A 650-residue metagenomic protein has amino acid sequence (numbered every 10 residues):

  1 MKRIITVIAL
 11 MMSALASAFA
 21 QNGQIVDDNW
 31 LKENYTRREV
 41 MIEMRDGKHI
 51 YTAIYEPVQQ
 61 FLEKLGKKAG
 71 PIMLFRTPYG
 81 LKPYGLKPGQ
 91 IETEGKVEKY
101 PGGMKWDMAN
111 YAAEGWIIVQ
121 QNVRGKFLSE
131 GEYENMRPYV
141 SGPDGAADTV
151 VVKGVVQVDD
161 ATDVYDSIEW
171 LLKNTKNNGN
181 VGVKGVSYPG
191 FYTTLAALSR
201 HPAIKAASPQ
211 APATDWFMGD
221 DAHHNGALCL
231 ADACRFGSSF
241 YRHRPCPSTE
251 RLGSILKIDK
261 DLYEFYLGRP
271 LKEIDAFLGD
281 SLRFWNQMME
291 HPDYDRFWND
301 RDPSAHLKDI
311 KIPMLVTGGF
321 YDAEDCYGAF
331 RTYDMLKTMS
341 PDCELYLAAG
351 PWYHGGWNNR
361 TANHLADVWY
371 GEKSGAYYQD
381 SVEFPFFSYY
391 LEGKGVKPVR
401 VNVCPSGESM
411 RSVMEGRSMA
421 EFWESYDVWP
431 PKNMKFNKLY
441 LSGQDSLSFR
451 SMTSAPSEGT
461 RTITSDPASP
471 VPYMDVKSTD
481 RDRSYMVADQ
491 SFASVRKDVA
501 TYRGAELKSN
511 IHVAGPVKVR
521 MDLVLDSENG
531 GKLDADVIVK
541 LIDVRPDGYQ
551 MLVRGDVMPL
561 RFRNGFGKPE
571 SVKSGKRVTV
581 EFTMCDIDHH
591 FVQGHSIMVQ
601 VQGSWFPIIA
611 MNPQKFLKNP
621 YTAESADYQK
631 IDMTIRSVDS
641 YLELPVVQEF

Functional and structural regions predicted by a protein language model:
I25-G66, R503, L507-S509: N-terminal cap/lid segment of alpha/beta-hydrolase-fold proteins
K64-K173, A222, N359-Y370, D534-D536 (+4 more regions): Cap/lid segment of the alpha/beta-hydrolase catalytic domain
K82, E94-V97, P101-D107, A113 (+3 more regions): Accessory cap/linker subdomain of secreted extracellular hydrolases
T175-S187: Alpha/beta-hydrolase fold nucleophile elbow
G185-L195: Glycine-rich nucleophile elbow surrounding the catalytic serine of serine-hydrolase chemistry
L256-K257, F265-L271, H364-F650: C-terminal, loop-rich substrate-recognition/catalytic regions characterized by aromatic stacking residues
I310, V316-G318: Short beta-strand/loop motif that positions the catalytic acidic residue of the alpha/beta-hydrolase fold
A323-F330: Conserved alpha/beta-hydrolase "acid-adjacent" motif
